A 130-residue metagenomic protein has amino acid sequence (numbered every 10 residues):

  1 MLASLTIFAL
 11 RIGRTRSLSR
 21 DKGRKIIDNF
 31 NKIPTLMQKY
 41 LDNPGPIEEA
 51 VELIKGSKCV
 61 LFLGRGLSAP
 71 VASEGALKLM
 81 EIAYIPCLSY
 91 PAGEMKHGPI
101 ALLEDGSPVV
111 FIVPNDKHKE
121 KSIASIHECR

Functional and structural regions predicted by a protein language model:
M1-R130: A SIS-like phosphosugar-recognition module
